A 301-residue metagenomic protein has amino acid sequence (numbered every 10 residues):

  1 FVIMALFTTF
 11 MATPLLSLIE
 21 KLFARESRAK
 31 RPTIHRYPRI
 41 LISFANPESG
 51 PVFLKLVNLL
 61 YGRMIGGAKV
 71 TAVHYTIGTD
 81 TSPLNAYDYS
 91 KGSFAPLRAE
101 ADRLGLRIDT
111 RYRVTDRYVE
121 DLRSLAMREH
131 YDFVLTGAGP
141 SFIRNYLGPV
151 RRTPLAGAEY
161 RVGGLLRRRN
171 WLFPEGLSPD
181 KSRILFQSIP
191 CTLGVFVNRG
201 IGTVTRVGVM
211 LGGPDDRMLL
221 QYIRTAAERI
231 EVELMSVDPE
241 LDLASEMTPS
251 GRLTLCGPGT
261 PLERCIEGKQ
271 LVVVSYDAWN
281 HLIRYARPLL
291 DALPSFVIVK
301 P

Functional and structural regions predicted by a protein language model:
I3-F7, A12: Alpha-helical transmembrane segments of multi-pass inner-membrane proteins, especially transporters/permeases
M11-G50, A138-P301: Intrinsically disordered or low-complexity boundary/linker segments at protein termini and domain junctions
R25-L97, A101-D109, M210-L219, A227-R229: Non-transmembrane accessory domains of multi-pass membrane transporters/channels
F94-A101, E120-L147, R151-L155: Long, K/E/R/D-enriched contiguous segments that form extended
R113-V119: Charged docking surfaces used in two-component/phosphorelay signaling
